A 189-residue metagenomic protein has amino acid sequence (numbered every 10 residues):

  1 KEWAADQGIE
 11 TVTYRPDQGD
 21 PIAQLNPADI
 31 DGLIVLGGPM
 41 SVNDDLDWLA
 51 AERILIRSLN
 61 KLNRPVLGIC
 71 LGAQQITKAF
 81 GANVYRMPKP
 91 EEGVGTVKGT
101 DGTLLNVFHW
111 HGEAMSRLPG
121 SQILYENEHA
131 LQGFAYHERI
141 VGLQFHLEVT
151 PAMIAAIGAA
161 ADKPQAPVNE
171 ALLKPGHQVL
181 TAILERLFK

Functional and structural regions predicted by a protein language model:
K1, A23-A28, I76-K78, S116-P119 (+1 more regions): Short loop/helix-cap segments at secondary-structure boundaries that form the rim of catalytic
K1, D45-W48, F80-G81, G120-S121 (+1 more regions): Short amphipathic alpha-helical segments
K1-R64, A159-K189: N-terminal beta1-alpha1 cap of cysteine-dependent amidohydrolase-like domains
E10-V12, N83, N106, Q122: Conserved beta-strand segments of alpha/beta enzyme cores
R15-Q18, R86, H109, Y125: Short loop/edge segments at beta-strand edges and connector loops that shape dinucleotide/nucleotide cofactor-binding
V35-T100, L104: Cysteine-nucleophile active-site neighborhood
K98-K189: Amide-donor transfer/coupling interface in amidating biosynthetic enzymes
